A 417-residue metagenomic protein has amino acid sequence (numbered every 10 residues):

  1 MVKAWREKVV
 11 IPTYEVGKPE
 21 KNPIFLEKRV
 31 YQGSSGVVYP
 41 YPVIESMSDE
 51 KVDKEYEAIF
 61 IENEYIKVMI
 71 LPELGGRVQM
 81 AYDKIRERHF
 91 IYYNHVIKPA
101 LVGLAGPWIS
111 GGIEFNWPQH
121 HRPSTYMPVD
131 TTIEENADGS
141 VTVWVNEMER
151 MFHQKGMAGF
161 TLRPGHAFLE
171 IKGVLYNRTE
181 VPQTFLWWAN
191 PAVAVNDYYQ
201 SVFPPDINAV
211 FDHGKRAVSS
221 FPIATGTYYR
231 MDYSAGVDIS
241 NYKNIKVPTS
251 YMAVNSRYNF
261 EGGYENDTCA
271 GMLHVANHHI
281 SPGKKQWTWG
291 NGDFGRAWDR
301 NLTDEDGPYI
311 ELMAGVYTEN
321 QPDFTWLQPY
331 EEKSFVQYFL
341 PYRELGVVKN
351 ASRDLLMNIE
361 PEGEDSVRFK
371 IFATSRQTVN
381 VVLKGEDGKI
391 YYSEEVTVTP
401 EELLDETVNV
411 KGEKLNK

Functional and structural regions predicted by a protein language model:
V2, E7-P23, I59, M69 (+6 more regions): A contiguous, surface-exposed recognition patch within enzymatic or periplasmic domains that forms
I24-E62, S110-F168, D197, R296-T325 (+1 more regions): Extended, loop-rich substrate-binding clefts of extracytoplasmic carbohydrate-active enzymes
P72, V145-E147, E331-R343, K417: Short, hydrophobic/aromatic-enriched beta-strand segments in well-ordered soluble domains
V174-V181, I371-S375: Asparagine-centered strand-capping/turn motif at beta-strand->loop junctions
L345-R376: Surface beta-strand/loop "capping" patches
D365-E395: Beta-strand-rich binding/interaction modules
V381, G412-K417: Short, aromatic- and glycine-rich surface loops/edge beta-strands on solvent-exposed regions
E394, E402-G412: Exposed aromatic-hydrophobic patches
